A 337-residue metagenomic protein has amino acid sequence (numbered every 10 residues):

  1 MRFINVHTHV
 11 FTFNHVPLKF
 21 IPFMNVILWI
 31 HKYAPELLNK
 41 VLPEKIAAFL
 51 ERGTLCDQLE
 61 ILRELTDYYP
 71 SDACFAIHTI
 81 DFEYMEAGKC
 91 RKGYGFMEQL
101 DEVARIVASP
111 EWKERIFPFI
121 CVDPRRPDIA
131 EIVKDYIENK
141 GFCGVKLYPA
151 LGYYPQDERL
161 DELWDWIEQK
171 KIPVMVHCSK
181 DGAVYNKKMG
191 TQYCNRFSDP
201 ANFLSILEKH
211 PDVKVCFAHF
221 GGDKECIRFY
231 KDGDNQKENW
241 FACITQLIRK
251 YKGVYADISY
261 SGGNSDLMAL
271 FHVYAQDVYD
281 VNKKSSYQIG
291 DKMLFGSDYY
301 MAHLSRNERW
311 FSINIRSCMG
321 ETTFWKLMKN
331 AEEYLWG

Functional and structural regions predicted by a protein language model:
M1-H9, F13-E64, K134-D135, D280-G337: Mid-to-C-terminal alpha-helical segments outside catalytic/metal-binding sites
R2, P35-E131, D135, H272-D291: Metal-cofactor-binding active-site regions of metalloenzymes
H7, F75, P118, V145 (+5 more regions): Divalent metal-coordination and catalytic microenvironments
H9-N14, F82-M85, P124-D128, K180-V184 (+3 more regions): Active-site environment of divalent metal-dependent phosphoester hydrolases
F20, P43-G53, Y84-M97, V184-F197 (+2 more regions): Short, flexible/disordered intra-domain loops and linkers
A73, R115-I116, F142, G253-V254 (+2 more regions): Short, conserved active-site loop motifs that form the nucleotide-linked donor/cofactor pocket
I80-F197: Active-site gating/metal-coordination segments in enzymes
C143-G144, Y154-L294: Catalytic pocket-lining loop regions of alpha/beta-barrel enzymes, especially the amidohydrolase/enolase/GH5 lineages
